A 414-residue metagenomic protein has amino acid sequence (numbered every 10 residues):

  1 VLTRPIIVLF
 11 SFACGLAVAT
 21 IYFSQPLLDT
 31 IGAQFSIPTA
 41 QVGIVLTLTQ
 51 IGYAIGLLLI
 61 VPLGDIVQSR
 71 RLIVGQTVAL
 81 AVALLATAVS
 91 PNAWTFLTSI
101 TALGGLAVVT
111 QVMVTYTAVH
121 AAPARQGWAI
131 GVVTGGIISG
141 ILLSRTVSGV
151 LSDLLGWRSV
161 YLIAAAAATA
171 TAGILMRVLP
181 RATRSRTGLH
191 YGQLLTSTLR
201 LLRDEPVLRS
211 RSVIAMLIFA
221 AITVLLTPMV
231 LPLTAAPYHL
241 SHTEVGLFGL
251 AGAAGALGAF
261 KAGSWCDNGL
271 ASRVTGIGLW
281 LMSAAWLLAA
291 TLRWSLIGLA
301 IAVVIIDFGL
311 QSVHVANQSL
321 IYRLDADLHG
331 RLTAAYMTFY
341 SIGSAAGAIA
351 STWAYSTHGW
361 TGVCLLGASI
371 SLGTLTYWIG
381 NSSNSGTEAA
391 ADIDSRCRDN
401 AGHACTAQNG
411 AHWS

Functional and structural regions predicted by a protein language model:
I55-A93: Conserved MFS/SLC helix-loop-helix module at the cytosolic interface between two early adjacent transmembrane helices
L57-Q68, G258-A271, Y355: Helix-to-loop junctions at the C-terminal end of transmembrane segments in multipass secondary transporters
R71-L85, A165, R273-L287, A368: Structural signature of the two symmetry-related core transmembrane helices
I100-I137: Cytoplasmic helix-loop-helix junction between adjacent transmembrane helices in 12-TM secondary transporters
V109-A121, S312-D325: Intracellular juxtamembrane helix-capping segments at the cytosolic ends of symmetry-related transmembrane helices
G131-R177: Helix-loop-helix hairpin linking two adjacent transmembrane segments in secondary transporters
P180-S212: Juxtamembrane intracellular "pre-TM" segments in multi-pass secondary transporters
S272-N317: C-terminal transmembrane helical hairpin of 12-TM major facilitator-type secondary transporters
